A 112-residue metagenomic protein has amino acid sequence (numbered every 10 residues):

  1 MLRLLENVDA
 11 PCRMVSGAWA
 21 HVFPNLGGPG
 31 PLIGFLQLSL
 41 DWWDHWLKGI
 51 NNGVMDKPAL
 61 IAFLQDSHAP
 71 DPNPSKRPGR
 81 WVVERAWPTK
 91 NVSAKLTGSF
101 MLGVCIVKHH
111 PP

Functional and structural regions predicted by a protein language model:
M1-L2: Conserved alpha/beta-hydrolase "acid-adjacent" motif
L5-F23: Catalytic histidine neighborhood in serine/cysteine hydrolases with alpha/beta-hydrolase-type architecture
A20-L32: Catalytic histidine-centered segment of alpha/beta-hydrolase-like enzymes
G30-P112: C-terminal, loop-rich substrate-recognition/catalytic regions characterized by aromatic stacking residues
